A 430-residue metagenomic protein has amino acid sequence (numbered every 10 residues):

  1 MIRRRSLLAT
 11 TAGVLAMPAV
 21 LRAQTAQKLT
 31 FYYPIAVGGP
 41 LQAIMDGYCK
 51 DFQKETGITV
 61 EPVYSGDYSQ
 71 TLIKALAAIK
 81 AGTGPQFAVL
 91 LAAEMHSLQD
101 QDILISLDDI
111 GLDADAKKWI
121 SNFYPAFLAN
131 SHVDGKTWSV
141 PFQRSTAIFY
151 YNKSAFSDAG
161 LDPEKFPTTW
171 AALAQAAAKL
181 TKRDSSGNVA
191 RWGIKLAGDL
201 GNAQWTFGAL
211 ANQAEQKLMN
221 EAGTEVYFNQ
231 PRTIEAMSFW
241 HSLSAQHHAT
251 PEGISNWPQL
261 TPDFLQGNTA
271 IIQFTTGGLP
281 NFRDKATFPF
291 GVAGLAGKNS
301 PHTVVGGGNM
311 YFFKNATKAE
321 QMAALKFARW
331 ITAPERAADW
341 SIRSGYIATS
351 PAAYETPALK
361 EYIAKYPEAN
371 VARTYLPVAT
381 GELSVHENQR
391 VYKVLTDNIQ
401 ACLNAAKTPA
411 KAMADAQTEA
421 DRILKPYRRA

Functional and structural regions predicted by a protein language model:
S6-A23: N-terminal export signals
M17, T30, V133-F142, A147 (+2 more regions): Extracytoplasmic/periplasmic solute-binding protein
T25-T30, K50, K54-E55, T59 (+8 more regions): Extracytoplasmic/periplasmic substrate-recognition and gating elements
K28, N122, A126, F290-A293 (+3 more regions): Long, aromatic- and glycine/proline-rich binding clefts that accommodate carbohydrate-like moieties
G47-A126, H132, D158-G160, K165-T168 (+5 more regions): Extracytoplasmic "Venus flytrap"/periplasmic binding protein-like
A92-I148, A190, A203-Q213, G291-A293 (+2 more regions): Hinge/lid segment of periplasmic solute-binding proteins
I105-F123, F166, D184-S186, R191-G201 (+7 more regions): Short, solvent-exposed loop/beta-turn-alpha elements that line the ligand-binding surface or hinge of extracytoplasmic
A174-T181, A222-G253: Glycine-centered hinge/linker elements that transmit conformational signals in sensory and ligand-binding systems
